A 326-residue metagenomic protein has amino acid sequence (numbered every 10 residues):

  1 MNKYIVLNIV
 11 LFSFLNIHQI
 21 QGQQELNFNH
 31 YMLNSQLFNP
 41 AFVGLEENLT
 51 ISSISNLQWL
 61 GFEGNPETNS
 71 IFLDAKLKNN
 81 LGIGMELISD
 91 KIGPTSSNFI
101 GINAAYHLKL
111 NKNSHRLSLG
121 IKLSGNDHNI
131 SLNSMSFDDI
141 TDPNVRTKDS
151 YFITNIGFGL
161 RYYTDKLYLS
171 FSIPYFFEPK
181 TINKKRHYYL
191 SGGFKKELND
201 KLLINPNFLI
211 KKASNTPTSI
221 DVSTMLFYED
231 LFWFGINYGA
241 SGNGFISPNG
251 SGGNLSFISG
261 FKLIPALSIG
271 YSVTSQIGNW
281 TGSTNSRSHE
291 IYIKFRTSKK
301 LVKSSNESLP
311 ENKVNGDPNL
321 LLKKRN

Functional and structural regions predicted by a protein language model:
M1-N2, N16, D317: Serine/threonine-rich low-complexity intrinsically disordered regions
M1-V6, L110-K112: Positively charged n-region of N-terminal signal peptides that target proteins for export
V6-L7, A266: Short amphipathic alpha-helical "recognition" segments used for binding
L7-N8, F28: Short helix-onset patch at the extreme N-terminus, typifying the N->h transition of secretory signal peptides
N8-N16: Bacterial N-terminal signal peptides
I17-G22: Sec/Tat signal peptide C-region and signal peptidase I cleavage site
Q23-N326: Subset of outer-membrane beta-barrel
